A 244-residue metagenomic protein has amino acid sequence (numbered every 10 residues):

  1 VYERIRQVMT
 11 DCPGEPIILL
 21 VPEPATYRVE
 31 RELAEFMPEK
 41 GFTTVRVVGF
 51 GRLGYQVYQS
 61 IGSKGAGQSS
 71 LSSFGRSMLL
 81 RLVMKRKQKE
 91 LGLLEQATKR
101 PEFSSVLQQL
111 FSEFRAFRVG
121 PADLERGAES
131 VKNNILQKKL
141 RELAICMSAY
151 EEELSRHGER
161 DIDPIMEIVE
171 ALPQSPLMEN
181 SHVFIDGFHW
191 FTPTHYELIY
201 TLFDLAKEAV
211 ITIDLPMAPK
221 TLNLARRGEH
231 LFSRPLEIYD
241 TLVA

Functional and structural regions predicted by a protein language model:
V1, P24-R28, A34-L177: Basic/charged alpha-beta structural segments of nucleotide/phosphate-handling enzymes
I5-I17: Conserved SF1/SF2 helicase motif Ia
T10, A34-K40, Y200-L205: Short, surface-exposed basic-aromatic patches at helix termini and helix-loop junctions that form
P13-P16, K40-V45, E179-N180, A206-A209: Short glycine-/polar-rich loops that comprise or flank the Walker A/P-loop and associated switch/sensor motifs
G14-T26, I211: Conserved RecA-like ASCE P-loop NTPase motor core of nucleic-acid helicases/translocases
T26-V29, G54-Q56, T192-P193, A218-T221: Short catalytic/ligand-binding loop motif for oxyanion handling, primarily in non-cytosolic enzymes, centered on
E32-F36, L222-A225: Short regulatory helix/loop adjacent to the ATP-binding pocket of P-loop NTPases
S73, D123-L242: Conserved helicase NTPase motor core
